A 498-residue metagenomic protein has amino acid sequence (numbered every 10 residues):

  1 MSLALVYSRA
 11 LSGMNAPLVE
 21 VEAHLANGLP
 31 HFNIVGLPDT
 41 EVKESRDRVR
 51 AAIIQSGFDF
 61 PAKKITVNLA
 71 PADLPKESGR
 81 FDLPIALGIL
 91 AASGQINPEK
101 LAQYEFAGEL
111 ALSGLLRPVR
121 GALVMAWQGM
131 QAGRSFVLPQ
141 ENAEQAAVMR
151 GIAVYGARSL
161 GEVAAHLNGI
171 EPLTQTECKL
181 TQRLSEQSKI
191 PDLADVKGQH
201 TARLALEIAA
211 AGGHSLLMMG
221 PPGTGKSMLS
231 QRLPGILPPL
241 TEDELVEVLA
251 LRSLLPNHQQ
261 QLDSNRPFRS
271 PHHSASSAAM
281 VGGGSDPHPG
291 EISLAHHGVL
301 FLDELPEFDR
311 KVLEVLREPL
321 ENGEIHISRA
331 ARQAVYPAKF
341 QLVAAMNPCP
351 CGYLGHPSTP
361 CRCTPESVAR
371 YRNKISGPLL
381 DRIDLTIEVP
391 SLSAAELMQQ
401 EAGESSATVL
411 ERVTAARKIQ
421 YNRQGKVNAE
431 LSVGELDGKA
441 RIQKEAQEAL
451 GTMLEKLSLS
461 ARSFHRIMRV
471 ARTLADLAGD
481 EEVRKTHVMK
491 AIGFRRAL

Functional and structural regions predicted by a protein language model:
M1-L217, P221-T224, S328, S463-F464 (+1 more regions): Peripheral, non-AAA+ core regions of ATP-driven protein-machinery
A26, G57-F60, N97-E99, G129-Q131 (+9 more regions): Conserved catalytic network of the ASCE P-loop NTPase/AAA+ motor domain
P38-R46, P61, N68-S78, P287 (+1 more regions): Basic, amphipathic alpha-helical bundle interface domains used for macromolecular binding and assembly
L112, L300-F301, E307-F308, A394: Residues immediately C-terminal
E207, Q261-L262, P267, A278-L300: Conserved alpha-helical scaffold flanking the Walker A/P-loop in AAA+ ATPase domains
M218-N257: Walker A/P-loop
D243, E247-V248, R252-M280: Clamp-loader machinery-focused feature within the broader ASCE/P-loop NTPase space
H297, D303-E304, V315: Walker B catalytic acidic pair
